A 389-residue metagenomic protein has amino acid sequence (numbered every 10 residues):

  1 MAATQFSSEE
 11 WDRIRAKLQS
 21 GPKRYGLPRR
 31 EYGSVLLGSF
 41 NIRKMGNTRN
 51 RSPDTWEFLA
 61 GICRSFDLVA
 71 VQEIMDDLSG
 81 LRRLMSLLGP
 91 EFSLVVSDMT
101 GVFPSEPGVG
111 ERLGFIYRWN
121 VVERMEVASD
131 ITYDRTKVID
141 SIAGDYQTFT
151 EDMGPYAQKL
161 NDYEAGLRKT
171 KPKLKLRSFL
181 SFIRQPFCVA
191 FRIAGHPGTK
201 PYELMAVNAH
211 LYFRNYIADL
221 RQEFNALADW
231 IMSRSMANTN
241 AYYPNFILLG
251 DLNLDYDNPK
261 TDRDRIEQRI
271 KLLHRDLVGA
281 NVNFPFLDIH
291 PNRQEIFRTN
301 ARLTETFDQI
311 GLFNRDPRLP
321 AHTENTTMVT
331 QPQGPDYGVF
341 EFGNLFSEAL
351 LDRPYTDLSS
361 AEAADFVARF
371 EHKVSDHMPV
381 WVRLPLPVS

Functional and structural regions predicted by a protein language model:
M1-R24, L78, K137-D140, F149 (+2 more regions): Metal-dependent phosphoester-hydrolase catalytic domains
G26-L37, N120-E123, V138-T148, R177-H210 (+1 more regions): Beta-strand-turn-beta hairpins that frame and shape the catalytic cleft of phosphate-ester-processing enzymes
L36, T48-K171: Active-site surface patch of divalent metal-dependent phosphodiester/phosphate bond hydrolases
L37-I42, I62-R82, I116, V189 (+3 more regions): Active-site beta-strand/loop signature of hydrolases that rely on acidic residues for catalysis
I42-G46, I74-L78, T100-P104, V121-E123 (+6 more regions): Solvent-exposed loop/turn segments at secondary-structure junctions within structured extracellular/periplasmic domains
I42-R49, L59, F66-E73, V102-F103 (+4 more regions): Second-shell loop/turn segments in exported
T55, D77-L84, R112, L220-W230 (+3 more regions): Stable alpha-helical elements in mature extracytoplasmic
L167-I193, N225-S233: A Trp-anchored, charged/polar loop motif used as the substrate-binding/catalytic surface of acyl/ester-handling
